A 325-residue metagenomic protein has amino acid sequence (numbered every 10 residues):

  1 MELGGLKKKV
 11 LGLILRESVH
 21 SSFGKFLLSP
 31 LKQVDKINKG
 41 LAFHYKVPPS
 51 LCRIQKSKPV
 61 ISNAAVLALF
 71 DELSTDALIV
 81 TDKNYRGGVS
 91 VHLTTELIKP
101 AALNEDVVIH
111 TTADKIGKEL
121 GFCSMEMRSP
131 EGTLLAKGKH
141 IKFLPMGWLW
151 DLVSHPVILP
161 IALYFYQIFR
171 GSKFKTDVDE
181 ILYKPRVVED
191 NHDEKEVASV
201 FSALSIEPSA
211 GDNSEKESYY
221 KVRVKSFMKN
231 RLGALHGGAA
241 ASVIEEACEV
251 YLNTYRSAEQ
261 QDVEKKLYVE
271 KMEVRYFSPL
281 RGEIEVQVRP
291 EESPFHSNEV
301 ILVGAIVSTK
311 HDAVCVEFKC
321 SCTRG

Functional and structural regions predicted by a protein language model:
M1-G325: Terminal targeting signals and extreme-terminal segments of soluble enzymes
